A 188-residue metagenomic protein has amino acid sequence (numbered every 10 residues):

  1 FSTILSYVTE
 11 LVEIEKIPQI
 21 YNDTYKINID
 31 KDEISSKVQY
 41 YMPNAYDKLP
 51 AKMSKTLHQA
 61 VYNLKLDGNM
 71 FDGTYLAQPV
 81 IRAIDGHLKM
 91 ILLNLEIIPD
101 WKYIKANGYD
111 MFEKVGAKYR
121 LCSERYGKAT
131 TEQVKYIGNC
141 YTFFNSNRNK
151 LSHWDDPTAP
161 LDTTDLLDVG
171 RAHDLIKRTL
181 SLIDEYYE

Functional and structural regions predicted by a protein language model:
F1-S35, D162-Y187: Ampiphathic alpha-helical segments that act as solvent-exposed interaction surfaces
V12-Y75: Charged alpha-helical initiation segments
Q59-G68, E124, K128-A129, H153: Short, charged/polar, low-complexity loop and linker segments that flank or interrupt alpha-helical bundles
K65-N69, L92, E96, D156 (+1 more regions): Short, flexible helix-adjacent loops and helix caps
D72-P79, C140, N147: Residue-level detector of well-ordered alpha-helical segments, enriched for hydrophobic/aromatic packing positions
L76-I97: Hydrophobic alpha-helical packing segments in soluble, helical-rich domains
L93-G138: Flexible secondary-structure boundary motifs
T130-E188: Charge-enriched, short contiguous segments at helix-coil
